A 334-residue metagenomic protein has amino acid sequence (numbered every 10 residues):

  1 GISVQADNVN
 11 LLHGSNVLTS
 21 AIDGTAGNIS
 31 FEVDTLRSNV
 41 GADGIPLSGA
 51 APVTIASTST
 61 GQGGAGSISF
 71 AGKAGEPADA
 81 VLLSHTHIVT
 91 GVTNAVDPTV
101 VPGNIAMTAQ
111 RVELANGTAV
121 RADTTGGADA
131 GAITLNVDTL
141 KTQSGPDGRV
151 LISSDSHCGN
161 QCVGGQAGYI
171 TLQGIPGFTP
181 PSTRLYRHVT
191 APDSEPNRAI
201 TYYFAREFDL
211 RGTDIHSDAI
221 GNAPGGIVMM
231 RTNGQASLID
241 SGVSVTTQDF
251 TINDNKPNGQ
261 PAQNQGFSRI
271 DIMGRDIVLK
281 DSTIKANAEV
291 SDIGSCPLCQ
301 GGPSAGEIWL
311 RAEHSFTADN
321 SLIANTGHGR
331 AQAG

Functional and structural regions predicted by a protein language model:
G1-G334: Extracellular and secretory-pathway beta-repeat/beta-biased strand scaffolds
